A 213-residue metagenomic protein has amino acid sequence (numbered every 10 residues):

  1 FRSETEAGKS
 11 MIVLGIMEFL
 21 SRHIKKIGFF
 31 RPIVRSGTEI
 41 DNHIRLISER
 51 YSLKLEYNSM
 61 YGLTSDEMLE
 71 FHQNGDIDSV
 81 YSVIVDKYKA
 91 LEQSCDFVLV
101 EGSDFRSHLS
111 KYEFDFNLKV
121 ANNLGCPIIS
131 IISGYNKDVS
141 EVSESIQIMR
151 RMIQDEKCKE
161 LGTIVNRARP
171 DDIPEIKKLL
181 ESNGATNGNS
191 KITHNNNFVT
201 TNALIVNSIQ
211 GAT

Functional and structural regions predicted by a protein language model:
R2-S94, L109-S110: N-terminal phosphate/diphosphate-binding loop that engages ATP/GTP or pyrophosphate donors across diverse enzyme folds
S3, P32, S133, N166 (+1 more regions): Cofactor-binding loop segments of dinucleotide-utilizing enzymes, especially the Rossmann-like FAD- and NAD(P)+-binding
S65-E67, S208-T213: A short acidic, often aromatic-flanked loop/helix-cap motif at beta-alpha or helix-coil junctions that lines enzyme
E70-G75, E101-D104, Y135: Short, basic, glycine/proline-bearing loop/turn elements
L91-D96, E156-K159: A structural motif corresponding to the C-terminal end of an alpha-helix and its immediate exit/capping segment
S94-V100, P127: Loop/turn-to-beta-strand initiation segments
S103-T200, A212: Conserved catalytic-core segment of NTP-binding enzymes
A203: Phosphate/diphosphate-binding loops
